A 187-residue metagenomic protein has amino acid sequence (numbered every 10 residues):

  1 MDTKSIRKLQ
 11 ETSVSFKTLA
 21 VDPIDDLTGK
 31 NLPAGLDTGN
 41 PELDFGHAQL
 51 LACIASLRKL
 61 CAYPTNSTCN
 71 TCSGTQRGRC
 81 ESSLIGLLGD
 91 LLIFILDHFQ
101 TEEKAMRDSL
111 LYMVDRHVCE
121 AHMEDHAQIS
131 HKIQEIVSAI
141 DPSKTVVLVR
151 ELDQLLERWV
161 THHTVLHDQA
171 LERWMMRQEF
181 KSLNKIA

Functional and structural regions predicted by a protein language model:
D2-A187: Small-residue-biased structural context
